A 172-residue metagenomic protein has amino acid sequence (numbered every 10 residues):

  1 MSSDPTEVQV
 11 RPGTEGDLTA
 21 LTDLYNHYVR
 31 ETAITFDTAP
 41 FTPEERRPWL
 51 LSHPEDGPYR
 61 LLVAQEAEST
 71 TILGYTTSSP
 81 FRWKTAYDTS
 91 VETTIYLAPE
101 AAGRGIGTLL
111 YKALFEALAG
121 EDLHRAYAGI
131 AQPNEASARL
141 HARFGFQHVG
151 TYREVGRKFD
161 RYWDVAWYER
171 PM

Functional and structural regions predicted by a protein language model:
Q9-L21: A short beta-loop-alpha structural element at the N-terminal edge of CoA-dependent acyl/N-acetyltransferase catalytic
A20, E92, R125, A136: Amphipathic alpha-helical recognition patches that constitute DNA-binding helices
T22-L51: Conserved GNAT-fold acetyl-CoA-binding loop/helix
P40-E100, Y111-K112, P171-M172: Acetyl-CoA-dependent GNAT
T77-P80, T85, Y127-I130, A142 (+1 more regions): Conserved catalytic-core motifs of GNAT/GCN5-like acyltransferases
G103-E116, E135-R143: Conserved acetyl-CoA-binding loop-helix of GNAT-fold acetyltransferases
L118-I130: Conserved GNAT acetyl-CoA-binding A-motif
